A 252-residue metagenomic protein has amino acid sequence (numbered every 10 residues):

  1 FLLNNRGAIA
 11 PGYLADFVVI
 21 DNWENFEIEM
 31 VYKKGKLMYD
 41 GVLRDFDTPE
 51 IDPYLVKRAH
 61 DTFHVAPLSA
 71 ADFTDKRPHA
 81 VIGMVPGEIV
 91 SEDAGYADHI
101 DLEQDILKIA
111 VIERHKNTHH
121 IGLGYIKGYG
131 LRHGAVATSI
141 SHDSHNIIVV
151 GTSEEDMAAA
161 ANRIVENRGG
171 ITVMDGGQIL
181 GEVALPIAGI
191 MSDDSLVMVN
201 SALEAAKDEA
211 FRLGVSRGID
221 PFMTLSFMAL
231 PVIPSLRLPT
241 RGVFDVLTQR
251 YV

Functional and structural regions predicted by a protein language model:
F1-V252: Active-site microenvironment of metallo-dependent hydrolases
